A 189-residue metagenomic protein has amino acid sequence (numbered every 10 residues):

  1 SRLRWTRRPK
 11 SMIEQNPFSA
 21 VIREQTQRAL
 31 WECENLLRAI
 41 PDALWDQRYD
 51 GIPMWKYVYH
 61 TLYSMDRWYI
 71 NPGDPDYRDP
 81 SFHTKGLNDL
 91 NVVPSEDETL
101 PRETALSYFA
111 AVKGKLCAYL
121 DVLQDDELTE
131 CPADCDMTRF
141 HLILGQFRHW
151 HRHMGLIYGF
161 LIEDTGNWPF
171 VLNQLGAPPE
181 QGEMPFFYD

Functional and structural regions predicted by a protein language model:
Q15-R23, T99-L106: Active-site rim elements
S19, R23-Q27, W31-E34, D42-L90 (+1 more regions): Short, contiguous alpha-helical
L37-P41, L120-Q124, L161: A structural signal for long alpha-helical coiled-coils and helix-turn connectors that form the cytosolic signaling
A39, H60-Y63, A111, V122: Residues within well-ordered alpha-helical secondary structure of globular protein domains
L90-E130, F140-H151, L156: Acidic/histidine-rich alpha-helical segments that form the ligand environment of transition-metal centers
